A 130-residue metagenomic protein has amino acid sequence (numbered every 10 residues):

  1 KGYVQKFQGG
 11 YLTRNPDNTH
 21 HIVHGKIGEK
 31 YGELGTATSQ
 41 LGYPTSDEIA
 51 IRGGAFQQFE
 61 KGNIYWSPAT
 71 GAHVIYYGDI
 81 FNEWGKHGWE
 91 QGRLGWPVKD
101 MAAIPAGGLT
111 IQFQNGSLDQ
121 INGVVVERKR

Functional and structural regions predicted by a protein language model:
K1-R130: Extended, compositionally biased repeat/scaffold regions that form elongated interaction surfaces
